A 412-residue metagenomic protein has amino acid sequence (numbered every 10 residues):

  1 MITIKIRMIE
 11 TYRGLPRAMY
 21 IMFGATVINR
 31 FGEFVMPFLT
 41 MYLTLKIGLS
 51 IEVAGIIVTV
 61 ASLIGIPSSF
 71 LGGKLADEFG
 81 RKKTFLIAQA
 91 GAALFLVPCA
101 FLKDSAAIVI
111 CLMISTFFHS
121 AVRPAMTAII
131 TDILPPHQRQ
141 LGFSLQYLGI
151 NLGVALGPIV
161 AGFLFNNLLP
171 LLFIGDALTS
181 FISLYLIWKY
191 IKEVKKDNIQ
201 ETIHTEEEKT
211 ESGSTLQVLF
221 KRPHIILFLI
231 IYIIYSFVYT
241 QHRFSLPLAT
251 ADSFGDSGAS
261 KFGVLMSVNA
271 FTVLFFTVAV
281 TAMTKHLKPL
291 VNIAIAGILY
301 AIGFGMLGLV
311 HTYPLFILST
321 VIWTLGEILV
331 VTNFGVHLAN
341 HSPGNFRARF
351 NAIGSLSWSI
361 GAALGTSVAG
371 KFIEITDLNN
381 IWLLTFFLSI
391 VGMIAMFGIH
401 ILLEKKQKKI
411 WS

Functional and structural regions predicted by a protein language model:
I2-P16, V194-F228: Juxtamembrane intracellular "pre-TM" segments in multi-pass secondary transporters
Y12-S62, H224-I231, Y235-K261: Helix-loop boundary and gating motifs at the non-cytosolic
F34, S62-F70, V154-A155, A270-V278 (+1 more regions): Residue-level signature of mid-helix packing/kink "hotspots" within the transmembrane helices of 12-pass Major
S68-G80, F276-K288, I373: Helix-to-loop junctions at the C-terminal end of transmembrane segments in multipass secondary transporters
K83-V97, V291-G305: Structural signature of the two symmetry-related core transmembrane helices
A100-L112, G308-S319: Helix-loop junctions at membrane interfaces in 12-TM secondary transporters
L112-I150: Cytoplasmic helix-loop-helix junction between adjacent transmembrane helices in 12-TM secondary transporters
F165-L178, K371-S389: A membrane-interface helix-boundary motif in multi-pass transporters
